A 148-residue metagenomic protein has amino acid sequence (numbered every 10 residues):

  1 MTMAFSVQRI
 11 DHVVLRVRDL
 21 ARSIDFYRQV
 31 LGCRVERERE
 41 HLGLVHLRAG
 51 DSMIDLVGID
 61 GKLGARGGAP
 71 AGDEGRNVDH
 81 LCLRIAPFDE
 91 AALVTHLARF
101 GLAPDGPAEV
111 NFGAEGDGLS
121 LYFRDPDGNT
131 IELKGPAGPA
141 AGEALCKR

Functional and structural regions predicted by a protein language model:
M1-A21, V78-L81, I85, A137-R148: N-terminal beta-strand motif that seeds the catalytic metal site of vicinal oxygen chelate
D11, L42-G43, D79, L119: Residue-level marker for the onset of beta-strands and adjacent loop->beta junctions in well-ordered domains
L15-L63: Core segments of cupin and vicinal oxygen chelate
V17-A21, R76-N77, L81-T130: Vicinal oxygen chelate
L47-D51, F123-P126, P136: Active-site beta-strand termini and strand-to-loop segments that position acidic
L56-I59, G64-R84: Helix-adjacent hinge/juxtasegments
A114-G116, L133-A140: Short beta->alpha transition motifs characteristic of CBS
